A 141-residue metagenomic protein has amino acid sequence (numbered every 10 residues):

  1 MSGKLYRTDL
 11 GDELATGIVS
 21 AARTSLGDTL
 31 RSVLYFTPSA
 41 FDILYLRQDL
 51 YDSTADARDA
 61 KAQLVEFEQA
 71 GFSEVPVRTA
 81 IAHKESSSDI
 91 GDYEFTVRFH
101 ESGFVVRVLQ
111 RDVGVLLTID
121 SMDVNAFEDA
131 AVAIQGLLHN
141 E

Functional and structural regions predicted by a protein language model:
M1-E141: Non-catalytic interaction/Regulatory regions outside core domains
